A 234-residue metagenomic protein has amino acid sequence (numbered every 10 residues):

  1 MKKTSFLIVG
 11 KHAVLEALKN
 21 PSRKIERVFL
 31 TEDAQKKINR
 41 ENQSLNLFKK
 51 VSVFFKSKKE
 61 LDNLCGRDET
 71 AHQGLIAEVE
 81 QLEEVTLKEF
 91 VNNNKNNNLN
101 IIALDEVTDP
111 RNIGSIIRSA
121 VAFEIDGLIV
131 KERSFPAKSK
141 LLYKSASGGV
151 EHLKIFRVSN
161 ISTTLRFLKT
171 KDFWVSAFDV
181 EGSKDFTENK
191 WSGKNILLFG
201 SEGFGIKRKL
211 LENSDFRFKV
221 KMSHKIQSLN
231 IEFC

Functional and structural regions predicted by a protein language model:
M1-N92: N-terminal positively charged helical leader segments and presequences
I8, S52-S57, K154-S162, F218: Short acidic-hydrophobic, aromatic-tinged amphipathic segments that line or gate anion-handling sites
N20, E26, A122, Y143-G149 (+1 more regions): Structured adenosyl-cofactor binding patch, chiefly the S-adenosyl-L-methionine
R23, N94-G182: RNA substrate-binding interface of SAM-dependent RNA methyltransferases
D33, K58-E60, R133-F135, E202-F204 (+1 more regions): Short, acidic/turn-prone active-site loops that include or flank metal/cofactor- and phosphate-binding residues
K37, F135-L141, F204-L210: Short, glycine/polar-rich helix-capping loops at beta-to-alpha or helix-loop-helix junctions that flank or form
K88-K95, F167-K169, T187-W191: Short amphipathic alpha-helix with an adjacent loop that forms part of the alpha/beta core around
S176-N230: Active-site/ligand-binding-proximal alpha/beta "capping" segment
